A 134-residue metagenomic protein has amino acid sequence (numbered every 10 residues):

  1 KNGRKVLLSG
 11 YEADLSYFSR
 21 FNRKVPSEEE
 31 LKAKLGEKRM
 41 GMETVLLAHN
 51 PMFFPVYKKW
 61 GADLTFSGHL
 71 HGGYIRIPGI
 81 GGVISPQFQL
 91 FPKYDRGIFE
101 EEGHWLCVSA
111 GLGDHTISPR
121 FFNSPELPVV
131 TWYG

Functional and structural regions predicted by a protein language model:
K1-G134: Soluble catalytic domains of enzymes that build or remodel membrane lipids, polysaccharides, and related
